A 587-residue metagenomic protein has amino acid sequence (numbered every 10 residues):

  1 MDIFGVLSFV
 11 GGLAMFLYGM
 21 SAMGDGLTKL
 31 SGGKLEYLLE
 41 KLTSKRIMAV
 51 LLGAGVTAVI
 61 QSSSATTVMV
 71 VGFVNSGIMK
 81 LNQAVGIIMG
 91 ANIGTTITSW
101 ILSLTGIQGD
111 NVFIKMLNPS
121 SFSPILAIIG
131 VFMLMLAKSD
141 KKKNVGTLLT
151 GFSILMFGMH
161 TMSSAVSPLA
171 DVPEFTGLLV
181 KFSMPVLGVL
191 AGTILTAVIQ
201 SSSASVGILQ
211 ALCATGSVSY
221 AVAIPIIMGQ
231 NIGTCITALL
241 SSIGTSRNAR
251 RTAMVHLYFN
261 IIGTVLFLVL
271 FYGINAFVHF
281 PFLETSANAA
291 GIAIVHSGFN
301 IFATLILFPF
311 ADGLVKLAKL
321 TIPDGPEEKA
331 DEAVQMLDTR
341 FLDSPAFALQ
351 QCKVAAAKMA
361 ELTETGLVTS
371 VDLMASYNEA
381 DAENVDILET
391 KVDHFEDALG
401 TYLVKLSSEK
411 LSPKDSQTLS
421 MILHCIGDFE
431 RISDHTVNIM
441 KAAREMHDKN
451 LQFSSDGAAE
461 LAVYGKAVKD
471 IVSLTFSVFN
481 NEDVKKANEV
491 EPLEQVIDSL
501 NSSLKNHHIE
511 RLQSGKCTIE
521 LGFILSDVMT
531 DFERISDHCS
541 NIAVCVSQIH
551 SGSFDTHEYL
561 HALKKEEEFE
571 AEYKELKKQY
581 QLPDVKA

Functional and structural regions predicted by a protein language model:
M1-L7, G109-S121, F175-V180, A221 (+1 more regions): Interfacial loop-to-helix junctions that mark the boundaries of transmembrane helices in multi-pass membrane
M1-R46, V145-I194, L212-T215: Helix-loop-helix hairpins and the membrane-proximal interhelical loops of multi-pass alpha-helical transport proteins
S8-S21, G53-T57, L126-A137, T150-M162 (+3 more regions): Hydrophobic core segments of alpha-helical transmembrane domains in multi-pass membrane transport and ion-translocation
G24-T28, T57-A65, V166-S167, L195-A204 (+2 more regions): Short helix-coil transition sites and intra-membrane helix breaks within transmembrane domains of multi-pass
L42-M69, P185-I208: Hydrophobic alpha-helical transmembrane segments of multi-pass integral membrane proteins, predominantly secondary
T57-T66, V85-L102, P119-L126, L155 (+5 more regions): Membrane-embedded alpha-helical segments of transport systems, primarily multispan ion/solute transporters
M69-A91, S99-S121, M159, T196-G233 (+3 more regions): Membrane-interfacial helix-loop connectors
M79, T105, V218, G244-R250 (+5 more regions): Cytosolic, long alpha-helical scaffolding segments
